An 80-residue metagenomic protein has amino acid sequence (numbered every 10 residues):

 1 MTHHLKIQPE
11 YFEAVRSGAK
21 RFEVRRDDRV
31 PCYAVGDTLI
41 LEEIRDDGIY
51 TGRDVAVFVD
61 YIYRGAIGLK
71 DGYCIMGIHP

Functional and structural regions predicted by a protein language model:
H3-F22: Short, basic/aromatic beta-hairpin or loop at an interaction surface
R21-R29: Short alpha-helix capping/helix-loop boundary micro-motifs
D27-D28, I44-I49: Short, charged beta-turn/beta-strand-edge "cap" motif at the junction between a beta-strand and an adjacent loop
T51-P80: Short, compact, well-ordered microdomains
